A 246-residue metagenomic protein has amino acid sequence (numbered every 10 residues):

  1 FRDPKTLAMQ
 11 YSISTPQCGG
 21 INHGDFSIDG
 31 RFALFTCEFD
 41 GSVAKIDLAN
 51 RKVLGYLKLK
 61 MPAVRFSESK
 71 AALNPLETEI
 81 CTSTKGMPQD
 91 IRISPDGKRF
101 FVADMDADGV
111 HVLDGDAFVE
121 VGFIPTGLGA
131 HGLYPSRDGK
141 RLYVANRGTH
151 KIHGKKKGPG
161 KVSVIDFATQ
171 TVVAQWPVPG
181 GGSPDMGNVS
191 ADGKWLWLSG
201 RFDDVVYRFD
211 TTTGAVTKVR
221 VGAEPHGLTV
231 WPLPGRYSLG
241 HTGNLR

Functional and structural regions predicted by a protein language model:
F1-R246: Predominantly soluble domains enriched in secretory-pathway, periplasmic, or organellar proteins
